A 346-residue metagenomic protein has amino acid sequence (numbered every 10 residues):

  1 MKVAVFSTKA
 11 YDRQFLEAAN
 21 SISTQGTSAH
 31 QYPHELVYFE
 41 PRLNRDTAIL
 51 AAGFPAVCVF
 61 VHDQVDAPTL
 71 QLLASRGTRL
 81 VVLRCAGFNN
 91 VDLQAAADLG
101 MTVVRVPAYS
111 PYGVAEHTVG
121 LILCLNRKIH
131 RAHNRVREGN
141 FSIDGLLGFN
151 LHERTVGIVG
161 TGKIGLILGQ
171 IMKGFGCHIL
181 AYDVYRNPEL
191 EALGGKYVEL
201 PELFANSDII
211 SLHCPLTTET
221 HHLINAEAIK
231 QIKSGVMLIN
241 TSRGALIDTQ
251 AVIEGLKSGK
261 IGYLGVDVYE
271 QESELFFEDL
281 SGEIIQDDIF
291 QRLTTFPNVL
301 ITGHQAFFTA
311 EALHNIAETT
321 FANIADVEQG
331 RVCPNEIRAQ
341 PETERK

Functional and structural regions predicted by a protein language model:
M1-V104, N225: An N-terminal-biased, well-structured beta-alpha scaffold segment characteristic of Rossmann-like dinucleotide-binding
V61-H62, D208, C214-L216, S242-R243 (+1 more regions): Short glycine-/small-residue-rich Rossmann-like dinucleotide-binding loops
S75-L80, L99-M101, C177, S234-V236 (+1 more regions): A short helix->loop->beta-strand "cap" motif at the edges of active sites that frequently abuts
L99-M101, P107-T155, I167-Q170, G174: Phosphate-binding beta-alpha-beta segment of Rossmann-like dinucleotide-binding domains, i.e., the NAD(P)
D144-S234: Rossmann-like dinucleotide/phosphate-binding beta-alpha-beta segment
G235, R243-K346: Rossmann-like dinucleotide-binding domain for NAD(H)/NADP(H)
I239: Glycine-rich nucleotide-phosphate-binding loops and adjacent flexible coil segments
